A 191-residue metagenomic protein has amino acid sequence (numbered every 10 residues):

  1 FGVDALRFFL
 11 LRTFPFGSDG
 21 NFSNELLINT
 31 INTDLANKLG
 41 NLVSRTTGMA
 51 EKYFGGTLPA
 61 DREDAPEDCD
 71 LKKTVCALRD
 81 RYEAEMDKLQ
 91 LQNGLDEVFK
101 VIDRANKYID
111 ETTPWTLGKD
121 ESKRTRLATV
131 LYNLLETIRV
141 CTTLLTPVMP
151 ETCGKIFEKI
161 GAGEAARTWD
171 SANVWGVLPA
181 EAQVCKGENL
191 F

Functional and structural regions predicted by a protein language model:
F1-C69, A162-N189: Catalytic adenosine-cofactor/nucleotide-binding cores of aminoacyl-tRNA synthetases and other
G20, A77, A84, K88-Q90 (+1 more regions): Basic, alpha-helical terminal appendages of large translation-related enzymes
I31, L35-K38, L42, E67 (+4 more regions): Amphipathic alpha-helix face/heptad-repeat signature
V43-Y82, N106-K123: Conserved, charged catalytic cores of large soluble enzymes
